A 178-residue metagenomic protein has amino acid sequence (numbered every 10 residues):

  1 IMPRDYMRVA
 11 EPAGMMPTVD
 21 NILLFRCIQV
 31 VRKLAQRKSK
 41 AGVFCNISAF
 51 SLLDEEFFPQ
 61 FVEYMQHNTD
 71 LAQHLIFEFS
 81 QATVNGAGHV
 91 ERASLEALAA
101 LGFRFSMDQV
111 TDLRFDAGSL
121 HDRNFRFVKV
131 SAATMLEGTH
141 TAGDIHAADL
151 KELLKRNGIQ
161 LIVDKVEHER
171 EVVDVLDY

Functional and structural regions predicted by a protein language model:
I1-V9, N46, V163: Active-site core of bacterial EAL-family cyclic-dinucleotide phosphodiesterase domains
M2, E56-F58, A87-E91, D116 (+1 more regions): Residues at alpha-helix caps and immediate loop-helix transition turns in enzyme cores, especially N- and C-cap
D5, V9-A10, L23-V31, F61 (+3 more regions): Structural preference for long, well-ordered alpha-helical segments in enzyme cores
A10-G14, T18, L52, M135-T141: Short, contiguous acidic/charged loop-to-helix segments that flank catalytic cores in large enzymes
E11-P12, R37-K40, L101-F103, N124: Short glycine/proline-enriched coil/turn segments at helix->beta-strand junctions
M15-V90, K165: Catalytic core of bacterial c-di-GMP phosphodiesterases, primarily the EAL and HD-GYP domains, capturing alpha-helical
V19-I22, G143-D149: Conserved acetyl-CoA-binding loop-helix of GNAT-fold acetyltransferases
Y64-G138, D149-Y178: The catalytic core of metal-dependent phosphodiesterases that act on cyclic dinucleotides
